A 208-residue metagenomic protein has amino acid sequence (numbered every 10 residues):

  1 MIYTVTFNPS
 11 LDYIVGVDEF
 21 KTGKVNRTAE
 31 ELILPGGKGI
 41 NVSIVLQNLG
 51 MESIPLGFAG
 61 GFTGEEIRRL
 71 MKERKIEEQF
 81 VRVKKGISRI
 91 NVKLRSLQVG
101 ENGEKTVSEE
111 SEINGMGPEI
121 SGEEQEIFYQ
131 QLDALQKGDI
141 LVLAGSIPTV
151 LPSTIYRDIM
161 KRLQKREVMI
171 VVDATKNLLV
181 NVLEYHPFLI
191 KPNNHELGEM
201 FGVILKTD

Functional and structural regions predicted by a protein language model:
M1-L56, G64-E66: Glycine-rich phosphate/adenosyl-contacting loop at the front of the ribokinase-like
V5-F7, F80, V142-L143, I170-A174 (+1 more regions): General beta-strand structural signal in soluble alpha/beta enzymes
V5-P9, F58-G61, V83, L97 (+2 more regions): Cofactor-binding loop segments of dinucleotide-utilizing enzymes, especially the Rossmann-like FAD- and NAD(P)+-binding
F20-T22, K72-R74, L97-Q98, H186-P192 (+1 more regions): Short, hinge-like loop/turn segments at secondary-structure boundaries
N48-D139: Conserved N-terminal subdomain of the carbohydrate kinase-like
P118-S121, I147-L151, L178-V180: Short, small-residue-enriched loops and turns at beta-alpha junctions that line or gate enzyme active sites
G138-V150: Short acidic, glycine-rich surface-loop motifs adjacent to enzyme active sites
S153-D208: Conserved phosphate/ATP/ADP-binding segment of small-molecule kinases
